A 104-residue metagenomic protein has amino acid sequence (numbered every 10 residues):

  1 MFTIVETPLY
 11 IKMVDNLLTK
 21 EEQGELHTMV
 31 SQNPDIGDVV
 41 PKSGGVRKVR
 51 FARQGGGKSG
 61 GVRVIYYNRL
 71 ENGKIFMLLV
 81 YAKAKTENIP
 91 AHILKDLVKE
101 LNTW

Functional and structural regions predicted by a protein language model:
M1-E21: Arg/Lys-rich, positively charged N-terminal/basic patches that mediate binding to nucleic acids
T3, R47, E87: Residues that recognize and position ribonucleotide moieties
T7, Q23-M29, G37-V40: N-terminal targeting/export leaders
I11, K20, S43-V46, H92-K95 (+1 more regions): Membrane-topology and secretion signals of cell-surface/extracellular proteins
G37-L79: Basic/aromatic recognition patch in beta-strand/loop cores that engages polyanionic ligands
N68-W104: Enriched for short, Lys/Arg-rich terminal
